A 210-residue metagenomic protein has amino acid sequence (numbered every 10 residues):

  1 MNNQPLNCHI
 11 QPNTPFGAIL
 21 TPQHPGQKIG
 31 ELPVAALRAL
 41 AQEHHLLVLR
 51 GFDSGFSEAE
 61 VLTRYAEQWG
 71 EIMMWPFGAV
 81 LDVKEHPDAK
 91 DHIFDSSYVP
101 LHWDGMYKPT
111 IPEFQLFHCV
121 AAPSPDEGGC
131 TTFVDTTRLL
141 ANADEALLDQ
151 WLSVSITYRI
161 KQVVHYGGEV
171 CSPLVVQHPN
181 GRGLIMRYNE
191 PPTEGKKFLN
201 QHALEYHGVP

Functional and structural regions predicted by a protein language model:
M1-A79: N-terminal auxiliary "cap/dimerization" subdomain that precedes the catalytic jelly-roll/cupin core of mononuclear
N2-K28, Q42, V80-P210: Active-site environment of non-heme Fe oxygenases that use a 2-His-1-carboxylate facial triad
